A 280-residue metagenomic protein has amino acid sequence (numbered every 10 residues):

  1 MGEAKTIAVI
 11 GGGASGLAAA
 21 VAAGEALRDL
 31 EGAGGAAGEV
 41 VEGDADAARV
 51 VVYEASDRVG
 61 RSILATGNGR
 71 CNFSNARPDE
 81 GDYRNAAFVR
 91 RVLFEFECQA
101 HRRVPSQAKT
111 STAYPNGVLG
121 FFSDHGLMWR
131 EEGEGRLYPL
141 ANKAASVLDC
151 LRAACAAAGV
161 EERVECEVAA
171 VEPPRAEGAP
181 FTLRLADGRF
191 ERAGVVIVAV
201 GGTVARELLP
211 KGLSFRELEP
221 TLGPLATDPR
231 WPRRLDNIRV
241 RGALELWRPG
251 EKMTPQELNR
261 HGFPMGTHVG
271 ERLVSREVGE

Functional and structural regions predicted by a protein language model:
G2-S15: Beta1/beta-strand and adjacent pyrophosphate-binding region of the FAD-binding site in flavoprotein oxidoreductases
A8-I10, G24-N68: Glycine-rich FAD pyrophosphate-binding loop
G16-A20, V200: Short glycine/serine/threonine-rich phosphate/pyrophosphate-binding segments that cradle anionic phosphate groups
A26-A47, V104-T110, P174-A179, G250 (+1 more regions): Intrinsically disordered, low-complexity terminal tails and inter-domain linkers enriched for S/T/G/P/D/E
A48-V50, W129, V196, F215: Hydrophobic anchor at the start of a short beta-strand that flanks the dinucleotide cofactor-binding loop
G67-E134: Glycine-rich active-site loop/strand segments that organize a redox cofactor
Y138: C-terminal catalytic and target-recognition region of SAM-dependent MTase-like enzymes, primarily methyltransferases
A144-S146, C150-E280: Predominantly flavin-linked oxidoreductase catalytic cores and closely associated redox partners
